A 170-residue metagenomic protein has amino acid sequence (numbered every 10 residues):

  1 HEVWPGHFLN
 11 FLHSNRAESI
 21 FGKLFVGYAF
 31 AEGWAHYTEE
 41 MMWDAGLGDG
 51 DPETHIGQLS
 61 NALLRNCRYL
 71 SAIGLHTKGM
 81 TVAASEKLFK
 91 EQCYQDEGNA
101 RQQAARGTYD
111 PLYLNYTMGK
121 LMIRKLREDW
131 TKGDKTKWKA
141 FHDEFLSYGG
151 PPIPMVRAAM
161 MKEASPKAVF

Functional and structural regions predicted by a protein language model:
E2-F170: N-terminal maturation segment of proteins
